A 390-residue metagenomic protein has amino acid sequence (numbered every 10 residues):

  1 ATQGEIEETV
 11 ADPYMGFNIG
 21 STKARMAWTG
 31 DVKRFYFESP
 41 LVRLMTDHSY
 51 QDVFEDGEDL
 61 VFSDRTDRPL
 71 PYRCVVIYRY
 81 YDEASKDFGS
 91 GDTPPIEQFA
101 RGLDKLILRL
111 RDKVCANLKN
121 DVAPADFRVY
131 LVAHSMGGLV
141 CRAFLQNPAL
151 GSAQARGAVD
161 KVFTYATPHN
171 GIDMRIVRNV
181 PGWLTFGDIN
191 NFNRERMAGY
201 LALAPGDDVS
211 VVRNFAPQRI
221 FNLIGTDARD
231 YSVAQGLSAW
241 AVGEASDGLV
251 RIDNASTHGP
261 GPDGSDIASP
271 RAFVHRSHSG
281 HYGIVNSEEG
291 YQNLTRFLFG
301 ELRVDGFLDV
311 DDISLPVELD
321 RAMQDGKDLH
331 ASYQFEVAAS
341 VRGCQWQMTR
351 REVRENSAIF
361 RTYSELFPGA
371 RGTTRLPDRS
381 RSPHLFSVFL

Functional and structural regions predicted by a protein language model:
G4-T46, P94-K113, N117, A125 (+1 more regions): Helical cap/lid subdomain of alpha/beta-hydrolase-fold lipid enzymes that gates access to the catalytic pocket
V42-P71, A116-D121: Short mixed-charge
V75-P94: Cap/lid segment of the alpha/beta-hydrolase catalytic domain
K119-H134: Alpha/beta-hydrolase fold nucleophile elbow
V132-G137, C141, A166: Gly/Ala-rich beta-loop-alpha elbow adjacent to hydrolase catalytic centers
G300-C344: Charged, amphipathic alpha-helical linkers/stalks
G326-L390: Extended non-globular C-terminal regions
